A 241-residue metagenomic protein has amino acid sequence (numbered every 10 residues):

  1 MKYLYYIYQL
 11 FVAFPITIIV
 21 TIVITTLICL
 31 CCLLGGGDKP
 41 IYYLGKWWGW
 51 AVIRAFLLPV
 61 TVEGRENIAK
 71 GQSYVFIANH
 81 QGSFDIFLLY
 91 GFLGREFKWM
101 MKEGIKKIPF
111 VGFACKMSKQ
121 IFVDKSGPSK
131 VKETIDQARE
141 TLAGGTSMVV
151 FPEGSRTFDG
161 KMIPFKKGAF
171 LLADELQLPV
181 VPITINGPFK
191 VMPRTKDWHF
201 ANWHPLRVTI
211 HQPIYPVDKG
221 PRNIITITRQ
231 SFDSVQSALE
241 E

Functional and structural regions predicted by a protein language model:
M1-L33, K39, Y43, E66-A69 (+1 more regions): Membrane-interfacial terminal anchoring regions of lipid-handling membrane enzymes
L4-I7, K132-E241: Non-catalytic C-terminal accessory region of glycerolipid acyltransferases and related lyso-lipid remodeling enzymes
I24-W47, I53-F56, K70-P128: Catalytic core of membrane glycerolipid acyltransferases/transacylases, capturing the structured, soluble-facing
V52-I53, C115, T141, A173: A generic structural signal for well-ordered alpha-helical segments
V62, F76, W99-M100, V208-I210: Generic preference for hydrophobic
E63, M100-K102, D124-K125, P152 (+1 more regions): Thr-Gly-centered strand-to-loop micro-motif
